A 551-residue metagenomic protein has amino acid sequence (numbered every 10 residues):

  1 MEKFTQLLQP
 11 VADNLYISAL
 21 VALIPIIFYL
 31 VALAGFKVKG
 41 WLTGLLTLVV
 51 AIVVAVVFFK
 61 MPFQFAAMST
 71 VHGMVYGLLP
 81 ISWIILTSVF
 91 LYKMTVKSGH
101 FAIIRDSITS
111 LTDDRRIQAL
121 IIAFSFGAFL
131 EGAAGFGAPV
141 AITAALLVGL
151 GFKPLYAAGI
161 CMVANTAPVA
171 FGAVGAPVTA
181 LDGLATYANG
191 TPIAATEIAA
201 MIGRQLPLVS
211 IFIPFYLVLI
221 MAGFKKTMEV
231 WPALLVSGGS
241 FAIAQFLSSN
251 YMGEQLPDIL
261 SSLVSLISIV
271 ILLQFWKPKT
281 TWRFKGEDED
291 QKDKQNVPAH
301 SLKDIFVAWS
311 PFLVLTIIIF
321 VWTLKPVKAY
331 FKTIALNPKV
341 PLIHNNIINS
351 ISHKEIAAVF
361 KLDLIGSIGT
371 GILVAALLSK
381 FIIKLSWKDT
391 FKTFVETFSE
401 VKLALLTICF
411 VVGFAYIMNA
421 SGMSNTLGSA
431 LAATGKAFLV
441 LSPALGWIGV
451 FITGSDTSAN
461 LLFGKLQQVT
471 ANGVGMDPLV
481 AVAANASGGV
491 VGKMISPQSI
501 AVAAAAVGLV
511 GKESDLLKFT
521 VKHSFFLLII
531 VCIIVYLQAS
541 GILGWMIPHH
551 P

Functional and structural regions predicted by a protein language model:
E2, A170-E289, S487-P551: Juxtamembrane and boundary regions of transmembrane helices in multi-pass small-molecule transporters and channels
P10-I24, G77-I81, A134-P139, T196-F212 (+3 more regions): Structural signature of hydrophobic alpha-helical transmembrane segments
V21-V31, V38-F59, S82-S88, L234 (+6 more regions): Hydrophobic mid-bilayer segments of alpha-helices in multi-pass membrane transport proteins, especially secondary
A34-L42, K153-M162, H300-T316, V395-A404 (+1 more regions): Alpha-helical transmembrane segments and their helix-start/interface "positive-inside/aromatic belt" motifs in integral
A67-K153, A158-G159, K384-V469: Membrane-embedded alpha-helical segments and adjacent helix-loop junctions characteristic of multi-pass solute
V96-F101, D113-D114, L147-Y156, L184-A195 (+4 more regions): Juxtamembrane helix-boundary/capping and inter-helix hinge elements in multi-pass membrane proteins
R116-A128, P154-A167, I193-P214, C409-F410 (+2 more regions): Alpha-helical transmembrane segments of multi-pass membrane proteins
N296-L445, G449: Transmembrane helical segments that form the transport core of multi-pass membrane transport proteins
